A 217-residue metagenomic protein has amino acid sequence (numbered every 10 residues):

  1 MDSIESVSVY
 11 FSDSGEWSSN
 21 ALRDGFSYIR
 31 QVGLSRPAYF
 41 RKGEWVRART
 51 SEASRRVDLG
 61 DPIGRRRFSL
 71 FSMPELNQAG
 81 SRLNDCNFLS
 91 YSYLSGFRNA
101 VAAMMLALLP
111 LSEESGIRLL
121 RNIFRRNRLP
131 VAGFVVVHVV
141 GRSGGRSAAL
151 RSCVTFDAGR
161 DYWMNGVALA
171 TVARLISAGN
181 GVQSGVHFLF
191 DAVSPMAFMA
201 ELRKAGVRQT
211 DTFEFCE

Functional and structural regions predicted by a protein language model:
M1-E217: C-terminal catalytic/substrate-binding lobe primarily of soluble NAD(P)-dependent oxidoreductases
